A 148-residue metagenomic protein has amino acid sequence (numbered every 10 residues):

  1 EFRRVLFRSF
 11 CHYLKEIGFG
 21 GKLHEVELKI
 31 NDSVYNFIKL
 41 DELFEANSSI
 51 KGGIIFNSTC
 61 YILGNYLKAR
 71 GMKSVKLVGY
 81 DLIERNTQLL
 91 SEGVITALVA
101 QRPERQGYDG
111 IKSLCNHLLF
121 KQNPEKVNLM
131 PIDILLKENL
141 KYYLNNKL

Functional and structural regions predicted by a protein language model:
R3, Y13-L14, R102-L148: Hinge/cleft segment of the Venus flytrap/periplasmic-binding protein
R3-K15, G20-I38, I55-T59, D81-L82 (+1 more regions): Hinge/beta->alpha junction and helix N-cap segments in small-molecule ligand-binding domains
R4, Y35-I38, G64-L67, Q88-L90 (+2 more regions): Short, well-ordered secondary-structure micro-motifs
S9, K39-E42, I62, D109 (+1 more regions): Alpha-helical elements of Rossmann-like donor-binding domains used by nucleotide-donor carbohydrate transfer enzymes
G18-G20, M72, E92-G93, L129: Short, well-ordered coil/turn elements that cap or connect secondary structure elements
L23-V26, L77, L98, I134: Conserved beta-strand scaffold positions in the cores of enzyme catalytic domains, especially in NTP/NDP-utilizing
L28-R85: Hydrophobic alpha-helical
A69, G79-A100, E104: Exported/periplasmic ABC-transporter solute-binding proteins
